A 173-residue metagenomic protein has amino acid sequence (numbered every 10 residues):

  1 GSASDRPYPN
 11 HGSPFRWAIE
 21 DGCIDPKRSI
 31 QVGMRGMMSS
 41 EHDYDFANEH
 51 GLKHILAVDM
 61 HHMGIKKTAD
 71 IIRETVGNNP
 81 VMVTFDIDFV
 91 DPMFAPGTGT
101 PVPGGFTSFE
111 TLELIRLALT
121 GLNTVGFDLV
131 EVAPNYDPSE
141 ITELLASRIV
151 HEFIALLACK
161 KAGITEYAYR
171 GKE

Functional and structural regions predicted by a protein language model:
G1, M37-S39, P134-Y136: Active-site environment of divalent metal-dependent phosphoester hydrolases
G1-R28, G121: Active-site histidine-anchored catalytic micro-motif
D5, D43, A95: Short aromatic-enriched loop/helix-cap "lid" or pocket-rim segments at secondary-structure transitions that line
R6-N10, R35, M82, T142: Short, contiguous, pocket-lining structural segments that sit at or immediately flank catalytic/ligand-binding sites
N10-R16, G33-S39, H61-K67, T107: A general structural motif
R28-I30, D128: A structural signal for isolated positions on well-ordered beta-strands in alpha/beta enzyme cores
M37-E49: Short, glycine/polar-rich helix-capping loops at beta-to-alpha or helix-loop-helix junctions that flank or form
F46-E173: Catalytic cores of soluble, metal-dependent hydrolases
